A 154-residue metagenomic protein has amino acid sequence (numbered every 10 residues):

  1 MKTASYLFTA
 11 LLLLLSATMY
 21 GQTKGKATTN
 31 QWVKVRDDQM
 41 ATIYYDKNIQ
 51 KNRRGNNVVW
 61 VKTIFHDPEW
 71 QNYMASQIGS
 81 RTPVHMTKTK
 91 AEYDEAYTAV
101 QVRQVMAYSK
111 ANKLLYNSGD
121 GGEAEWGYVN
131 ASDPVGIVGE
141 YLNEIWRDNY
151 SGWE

Functional and structural regions predicted by a protein language model:
M1-S5: Positively charged n-region of N-terminal signal peptides that target proteins for export
Y6-L11: Sec-dependent N-terminal signal peptides
S16-T18: N-terminal signal peptide c-region/cleavage motif recognized by signal peptidases
Q22-E154: N-terminal secretory-pathway/extracellular module detecting exported/lumenal segments and adjacent signal-anchor/first
